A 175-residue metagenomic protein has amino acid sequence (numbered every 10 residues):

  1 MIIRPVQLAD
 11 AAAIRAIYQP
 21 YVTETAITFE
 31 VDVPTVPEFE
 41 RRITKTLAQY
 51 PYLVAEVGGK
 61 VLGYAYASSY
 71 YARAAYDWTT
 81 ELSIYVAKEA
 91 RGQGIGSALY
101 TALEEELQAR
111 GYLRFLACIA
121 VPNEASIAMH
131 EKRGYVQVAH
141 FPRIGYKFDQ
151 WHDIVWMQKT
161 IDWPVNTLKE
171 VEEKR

Functional and structural regions predicted by a protein language model:
M1, K60-Y64, H152: Glycine-rich phosphate/pyrophosphate-binding loop shared by adenosine-nucleotide-utilizing enzymes
I2-A16: A short beta-loop-alpha structural element at the N-terminal edge of CoA-dependent acyl/N-acetyltransferase catalytic
Y18, G59, H130, Y135 (+1 more regions): Conserved active-site tyrosine of GNAT-family acetyltransferases
V31-E89, Y100-T101, T160-D162: Acetyl-CoA-dependent GNAT
Y66-S69, L116-I119, E131, V136-D153 (+2 more regions): Conserved catalytic-core motifs of GNAT/GCN5-like acyltransferases
R91, A117-I127: Conserved beta-strand-loop-alpha-helix junction that forms the acyl-donor binding cleft
G92-E105, A128-K132: Conserved acetyl-CoA-binding loop-helix of GNAT-fold acetyltransferases
L107-I119: Conserved GNAT acetyl-CoA-binding A-motif
